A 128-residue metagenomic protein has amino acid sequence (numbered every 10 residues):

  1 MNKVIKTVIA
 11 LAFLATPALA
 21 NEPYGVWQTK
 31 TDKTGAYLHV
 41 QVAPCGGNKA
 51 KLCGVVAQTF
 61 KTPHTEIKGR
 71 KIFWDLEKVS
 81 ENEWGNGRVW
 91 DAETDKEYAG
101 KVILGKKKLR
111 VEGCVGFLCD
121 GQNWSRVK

Functional and structural regions predicted by a protein language model:
N2-A10: Sec-dependent signal peptide recognition, specifically the positively charged N-region followed immediately by
L11-A15: Repetitive helical segments and hydrophobic/amphipathic motifs
T16-A20: Sec/Tat signal peptide C-region and signal peptidase I cleavage site
P23-G100, S125: Central antiparallel beta-sheet cores of small beta-barrel/beta-sandwich binding domains
A99-L104, K108-G121: Short, exposed beta-strand-loop hairpins at the edges of beta-sheets in extracellular/periplasmic proteins
G121-V127: Short, low-complexity, Pro/Ser/Thr/Gly-rich segments in the mature regions of secreted, periplasmic
